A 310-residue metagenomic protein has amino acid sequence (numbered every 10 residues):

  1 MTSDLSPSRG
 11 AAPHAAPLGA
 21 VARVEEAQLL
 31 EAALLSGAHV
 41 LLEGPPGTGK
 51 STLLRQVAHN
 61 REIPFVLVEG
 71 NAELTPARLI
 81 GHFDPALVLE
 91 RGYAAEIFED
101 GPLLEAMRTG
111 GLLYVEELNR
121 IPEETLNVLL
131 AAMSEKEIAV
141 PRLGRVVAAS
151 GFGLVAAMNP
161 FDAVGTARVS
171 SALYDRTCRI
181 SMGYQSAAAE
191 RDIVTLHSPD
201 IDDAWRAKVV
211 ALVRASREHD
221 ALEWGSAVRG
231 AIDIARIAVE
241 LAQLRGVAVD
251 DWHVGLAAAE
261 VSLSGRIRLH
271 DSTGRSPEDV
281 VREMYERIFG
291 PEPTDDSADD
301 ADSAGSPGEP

Functional and structural regions predicted by a protein language model:
M1-A207: AAA+ P-loop NTPase catalytic core and its hallmark functional loops
G19, L118, D220-A227, T273: Generic alpha-helical structural element
G49-K50, S226-A231, G255: Short, conserved alpha-helical segments within structured domains
A86, A238-L241, V261-R266: Phosphate/oxyanion-binding loops and surfaces in catalytic or ligand/nucleic-acid-binding neighborhoods
A132, L212, A258: Short acidic/histidine-centered micro-motifs embedded in hydrophobic/aromatic stretches that mark compact functional
R176, A189-I193, A215, D233-I237 (+1 more regions): A general alpha-helix detector
I201-D250: Conserved AAA+ ATPase small/helical "lid" subdomain
A248-P310: C-terminal engagement/docking regions of AAA+ P-loop ATPases
